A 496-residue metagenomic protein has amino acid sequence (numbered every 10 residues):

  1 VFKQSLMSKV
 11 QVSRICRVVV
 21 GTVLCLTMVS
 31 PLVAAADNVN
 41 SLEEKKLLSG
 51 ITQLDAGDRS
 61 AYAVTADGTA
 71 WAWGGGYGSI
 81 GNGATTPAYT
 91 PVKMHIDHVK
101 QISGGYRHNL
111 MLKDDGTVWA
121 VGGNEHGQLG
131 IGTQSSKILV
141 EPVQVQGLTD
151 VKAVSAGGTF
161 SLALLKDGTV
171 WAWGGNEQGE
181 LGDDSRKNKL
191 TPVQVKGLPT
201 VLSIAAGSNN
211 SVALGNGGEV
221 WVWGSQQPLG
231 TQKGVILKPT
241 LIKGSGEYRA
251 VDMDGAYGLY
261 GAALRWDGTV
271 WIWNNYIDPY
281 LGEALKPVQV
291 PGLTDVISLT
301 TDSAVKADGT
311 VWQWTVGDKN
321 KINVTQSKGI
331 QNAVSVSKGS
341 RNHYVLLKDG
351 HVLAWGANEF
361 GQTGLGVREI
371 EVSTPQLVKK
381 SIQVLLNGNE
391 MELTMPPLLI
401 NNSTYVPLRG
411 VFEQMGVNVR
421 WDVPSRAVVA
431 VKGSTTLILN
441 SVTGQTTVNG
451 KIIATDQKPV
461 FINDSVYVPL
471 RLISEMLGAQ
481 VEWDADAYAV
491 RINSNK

Functional and structural regions predicted by a protein language model:
V1-V12: N-terminal secretory signal peptides that target proteins for export/translocation
Q11-V20, C25, V33, P375-K496: Primary recognition of N-terminal secretory signal peptides and signal-anchoring hydrophobic helices
V29-S41: Sec-dependent signal peptide cleavage junction
N38-E44, G74-T90, G122-E141, G174-T191 (+4 more regions): Short glycine/serine- and acidic-residue-enriched loop/turn motifs that recur at repeat junctions
D55, A63, H95, S103 (+11 more regions): Conserved beta-strand position repeated across blades of beta-propeller domains
S60-A63, A72, H108-M111, A120 (+10 more regions): Conserved core positions of repeat-based scaffolds
T86, D97-K100, S135-S136, L148-V151 (+10 more regions): Short coil/turn segments at the loop-to-beta-strand junctions that recur within blades of beta-propeller repeat folds
